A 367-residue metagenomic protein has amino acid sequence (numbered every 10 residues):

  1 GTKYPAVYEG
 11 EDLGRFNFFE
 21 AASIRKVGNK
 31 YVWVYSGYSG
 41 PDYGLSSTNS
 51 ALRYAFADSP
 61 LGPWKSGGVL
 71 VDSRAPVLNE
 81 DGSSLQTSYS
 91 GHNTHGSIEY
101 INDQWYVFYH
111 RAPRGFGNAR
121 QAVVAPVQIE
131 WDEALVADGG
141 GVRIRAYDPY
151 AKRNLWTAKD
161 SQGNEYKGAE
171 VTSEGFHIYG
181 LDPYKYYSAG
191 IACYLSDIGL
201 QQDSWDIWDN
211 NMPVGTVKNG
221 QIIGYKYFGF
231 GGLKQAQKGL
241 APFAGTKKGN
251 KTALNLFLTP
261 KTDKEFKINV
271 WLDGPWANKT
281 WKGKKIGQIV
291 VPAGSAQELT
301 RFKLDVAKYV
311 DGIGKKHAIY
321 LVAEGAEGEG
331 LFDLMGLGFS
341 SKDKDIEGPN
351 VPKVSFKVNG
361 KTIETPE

Functional and structural regions predicted by a protein language model:
G1-P366: Carbohydrate-active catalytic/glycan-binding domains of CAZyme proteins, especially the secreted or lumenal ectodomains
